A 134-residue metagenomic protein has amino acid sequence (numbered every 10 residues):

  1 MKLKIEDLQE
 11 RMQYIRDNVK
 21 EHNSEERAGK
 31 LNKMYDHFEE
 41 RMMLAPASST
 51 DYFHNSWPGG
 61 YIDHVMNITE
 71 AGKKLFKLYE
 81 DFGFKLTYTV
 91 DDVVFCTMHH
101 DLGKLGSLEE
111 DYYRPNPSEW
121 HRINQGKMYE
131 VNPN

Functional and structural regions predicted by a protein language model:
M1-A47: Non-catalytic interface/linker regions that flank or bridge core catalytic/transmembrane domains
A28-D36, I62, V90, V94: Short, well-structured alpha-helical segments
D51-W57, D63, E70, L75-N134: Divalent metal-dependent catalytic cores for phosphoryl transfer on phosphate-bearing substrates
